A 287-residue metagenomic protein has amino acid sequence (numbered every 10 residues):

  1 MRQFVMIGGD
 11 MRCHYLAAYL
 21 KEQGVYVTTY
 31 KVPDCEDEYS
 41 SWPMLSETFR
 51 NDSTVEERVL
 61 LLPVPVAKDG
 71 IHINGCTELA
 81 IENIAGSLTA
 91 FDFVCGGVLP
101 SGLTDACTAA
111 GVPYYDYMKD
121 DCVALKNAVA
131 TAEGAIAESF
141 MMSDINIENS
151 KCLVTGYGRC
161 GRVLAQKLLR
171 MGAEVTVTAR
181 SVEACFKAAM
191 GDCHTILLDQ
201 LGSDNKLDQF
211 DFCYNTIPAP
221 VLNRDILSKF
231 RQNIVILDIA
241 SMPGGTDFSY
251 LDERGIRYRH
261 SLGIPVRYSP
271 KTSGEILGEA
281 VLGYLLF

Functional and structural regions predicted by a protein language model:
M1-A106, A110-Y115, A280-F287: N-terminal ligand-binding/catalytic initiation module
M1-Q3, F91, E148-K151, N233: Phosphate-coordination loops involved in phosphoryl transfer and adenosine-cofactor binding
F4-Y15, L20, E148-L169: Glycine-rich adenosine-cofactor-binding loop
M11, D34, V182-E183, S241-P243: Helix N-cap at the beta1-alpha1 junction of Rossmann-like dinucleotide-binding domains, i.e., the first residues
Q23-Y39, M171-G191: NAD(P)-binding Rossmann-fold cofactor-contacting core
E47-F49, P65-H72, L79-F93, A188-P265: Rossmann-like adenosine-cofactor binding region
G97-Y117, I239-Y284: Rossmann-fold NAD(P)-binding glycine/threonine-rich loop
D121-F140: A glycine-rich, Thr/Ser-enriched phosphate-binding loop motif common to dinucleotide/cofactor-binding enzymes
